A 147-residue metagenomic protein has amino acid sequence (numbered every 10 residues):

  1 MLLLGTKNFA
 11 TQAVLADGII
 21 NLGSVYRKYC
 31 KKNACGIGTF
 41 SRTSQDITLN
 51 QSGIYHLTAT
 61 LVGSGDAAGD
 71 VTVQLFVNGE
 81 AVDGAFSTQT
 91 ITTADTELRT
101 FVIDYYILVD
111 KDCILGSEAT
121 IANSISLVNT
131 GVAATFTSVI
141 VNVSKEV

Functional and structural regions predicted by a protein language model:
M1-V147: Extracellular jelly-roll beta-sandwich "head" domains, especially the C-terminal globular C1q domain
